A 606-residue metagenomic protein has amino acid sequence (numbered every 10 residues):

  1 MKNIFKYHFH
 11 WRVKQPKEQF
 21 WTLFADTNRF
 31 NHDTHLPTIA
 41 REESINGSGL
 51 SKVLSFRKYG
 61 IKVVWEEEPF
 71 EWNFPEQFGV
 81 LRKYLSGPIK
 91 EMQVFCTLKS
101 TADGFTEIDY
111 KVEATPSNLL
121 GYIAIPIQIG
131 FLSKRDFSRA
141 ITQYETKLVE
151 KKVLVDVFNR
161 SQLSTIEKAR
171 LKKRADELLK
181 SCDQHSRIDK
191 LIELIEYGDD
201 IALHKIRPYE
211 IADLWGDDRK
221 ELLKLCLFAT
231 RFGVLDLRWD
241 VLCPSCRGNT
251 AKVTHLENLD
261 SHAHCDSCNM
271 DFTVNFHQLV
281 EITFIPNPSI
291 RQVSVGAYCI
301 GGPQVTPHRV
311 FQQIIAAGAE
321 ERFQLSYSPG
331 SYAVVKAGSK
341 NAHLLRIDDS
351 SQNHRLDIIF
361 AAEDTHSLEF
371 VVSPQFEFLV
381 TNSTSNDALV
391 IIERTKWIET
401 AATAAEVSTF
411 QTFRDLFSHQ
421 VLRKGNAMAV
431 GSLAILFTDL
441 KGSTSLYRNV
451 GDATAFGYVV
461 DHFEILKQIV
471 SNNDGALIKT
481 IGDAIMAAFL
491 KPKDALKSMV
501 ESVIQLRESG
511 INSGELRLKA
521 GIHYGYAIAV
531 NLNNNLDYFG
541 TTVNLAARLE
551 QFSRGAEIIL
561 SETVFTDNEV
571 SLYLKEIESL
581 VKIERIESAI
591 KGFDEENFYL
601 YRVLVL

Functional and structural regions predicted by a protein language model:
M1-N46: Hydrophobic ligand-binding cavity/cleft-lining segments
K52, F437-T438, I469-K497, E501-T542: Catalytic core of nucleotidyl cyclases, primarily class III adenylyl/guanylyl cyclases
L81-R135: Beta-strand/loop substructures that line and gate deep hydrophobic ligand-binding cavities in soluble
T230-Y298: Cys/His-rich short segments
Q292-I398: N-terminal accessory interaction module
P374-Q375, L379-G431: Regulatory cytosolic signal-relay segments
H419-Q420, K424-S498: Catalytic NTP-binding/metal-coordinating core of nucleotidyl cyclase/transferase enzymes
G555-A556, E562-L606: Intrinsically disordered, glycine/charged-rich C-terminal tails and inter-domain linkers that flank nucleotidyl cyclase
